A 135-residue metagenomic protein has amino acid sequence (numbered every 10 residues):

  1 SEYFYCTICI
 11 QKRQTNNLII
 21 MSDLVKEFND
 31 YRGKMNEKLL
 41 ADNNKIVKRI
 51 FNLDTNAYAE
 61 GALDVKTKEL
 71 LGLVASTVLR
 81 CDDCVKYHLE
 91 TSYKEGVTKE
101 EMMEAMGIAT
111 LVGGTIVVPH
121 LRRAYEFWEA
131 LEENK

Functional and structural regions predicted by a protein language model:
E2-I10, Q14-T67, V117-K135: Acidic, glycine/proline-rich low-complexity segments that act as flexible tails and inter-domain linkers
L53, L70, Y87-H88, A105: A general alpha-helix detector
Y58, L79-R80, V97: Residues in soluble alpha-helical coiled-coils and helical-bundle/repeat scaffolds
T67-S76, A105-V112: Alpha-helical scaffold segments that form or flank carboxylate-/histidine-based iron centers
L71, A75-Y87: Short, thiol/selenol-centered motifs that function as redox-active sites or metal-ligating centers
C81, V112-P119: Amphipathic C-terminal alpha-helical segment
H88-K99: Iron-sulfur (Fe-S) cluster-binding segments and ferredoxin-like electron-carrier domains, especially [2Fe-2S]
